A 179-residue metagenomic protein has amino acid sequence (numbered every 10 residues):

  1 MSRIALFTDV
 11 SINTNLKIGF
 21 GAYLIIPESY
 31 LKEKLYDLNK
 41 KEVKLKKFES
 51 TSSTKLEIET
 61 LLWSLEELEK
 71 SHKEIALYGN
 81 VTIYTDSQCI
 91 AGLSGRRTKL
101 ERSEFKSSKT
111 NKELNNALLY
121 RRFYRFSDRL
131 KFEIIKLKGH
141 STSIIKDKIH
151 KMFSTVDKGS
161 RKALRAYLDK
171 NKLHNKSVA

Functional and structural regions predicted by a protein language model:
M1-K55, E67, T155-L164, L168-K170 (+1 more regions): RNase H-like nuclease fold core
I12-N15, L62-M152: RNase H catalytic domain
E57, L61: Short, conserved alpha-helix that lines the donor NDP-sugar binding/gating region of sugar-transfer enzymes
R121, S127, L164-R165, N171: Short leucine-rich amphipathic alpha-helices used at interfaces
